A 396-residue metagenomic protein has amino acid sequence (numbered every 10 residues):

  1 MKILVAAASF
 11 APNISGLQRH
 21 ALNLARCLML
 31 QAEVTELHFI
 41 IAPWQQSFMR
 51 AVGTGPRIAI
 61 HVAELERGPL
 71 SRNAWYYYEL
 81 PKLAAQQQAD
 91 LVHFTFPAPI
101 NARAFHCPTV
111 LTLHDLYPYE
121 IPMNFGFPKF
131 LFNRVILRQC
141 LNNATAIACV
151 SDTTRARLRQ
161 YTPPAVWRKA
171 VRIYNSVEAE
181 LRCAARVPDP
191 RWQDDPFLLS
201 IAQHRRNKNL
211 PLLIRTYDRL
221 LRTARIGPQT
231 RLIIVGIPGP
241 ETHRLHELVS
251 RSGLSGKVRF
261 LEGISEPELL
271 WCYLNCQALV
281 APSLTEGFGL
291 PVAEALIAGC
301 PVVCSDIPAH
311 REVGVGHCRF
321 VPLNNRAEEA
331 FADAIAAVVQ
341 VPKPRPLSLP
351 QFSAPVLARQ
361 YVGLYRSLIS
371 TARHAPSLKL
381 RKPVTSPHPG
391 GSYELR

Functional and structural regions predicted by a protein language model:
M1-R396: Carbohydrate transferase catalytic cores enriched for Leloir-type hexosyltransferases
